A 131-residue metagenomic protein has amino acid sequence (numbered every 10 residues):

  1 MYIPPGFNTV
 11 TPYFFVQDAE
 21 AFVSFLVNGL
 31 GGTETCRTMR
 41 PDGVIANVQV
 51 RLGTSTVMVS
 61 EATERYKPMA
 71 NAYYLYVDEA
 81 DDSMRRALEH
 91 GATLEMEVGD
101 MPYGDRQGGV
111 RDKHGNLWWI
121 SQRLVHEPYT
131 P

Functional and structural regions predicted by a protein language model:
M1-P5, A46, V59-S60, M84-P131: Vicinal oxygen chelate
M1-S24, T35-C36, A70-Y73, S121-P131: N-terminal beta-strand motif that seeds the catalytic metal site of vicinal oxygen chelate
T9-Q17, N47-R51, A62-L88, R106-R111: Vicinal oxygen chelate
E20-G29, G108, L117: Conserved active-site alpha-helix within GNAT-family acetyltransferase domains
N28-T35, G91-T93: Conserved acetyl-CoA-binding loop of GNAT-fold acetyltransferases
T33, T54-T56, M69, Y76-A80 (+2 more regions): Short, low-complexity, polar/charged sequence segments that are solvent-exposed and flexible
E34-A70, L117-Q122: Conserved short beta-strand elements that form part of the metal-binding/catalytic scaffold of enzyme active sites
